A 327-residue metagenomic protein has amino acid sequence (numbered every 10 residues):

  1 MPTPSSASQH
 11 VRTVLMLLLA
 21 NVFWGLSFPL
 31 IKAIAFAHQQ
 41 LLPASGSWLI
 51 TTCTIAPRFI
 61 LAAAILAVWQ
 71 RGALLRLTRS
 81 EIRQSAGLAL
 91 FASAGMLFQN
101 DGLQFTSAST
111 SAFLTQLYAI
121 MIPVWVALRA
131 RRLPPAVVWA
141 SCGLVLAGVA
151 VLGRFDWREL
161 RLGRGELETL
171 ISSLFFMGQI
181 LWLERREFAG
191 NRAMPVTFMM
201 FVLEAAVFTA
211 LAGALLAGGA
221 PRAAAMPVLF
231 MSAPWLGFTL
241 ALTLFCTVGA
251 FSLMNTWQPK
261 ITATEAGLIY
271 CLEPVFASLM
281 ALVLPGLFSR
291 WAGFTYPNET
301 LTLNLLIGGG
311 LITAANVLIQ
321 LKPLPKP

Functional and structural regions predicted by a protein language model:
M1-C53, L90, A94, F98 (+4 more regions): Glycine-/small-residue-enriched transmembrane alpha-helix faces in small-molecule transporters and effluxers
P2-P4, I55, F59, R154 (+3 more regions): C-terminal-most transmembrane helix of multi-pass membrane proteins
V11-M16, S45-V68, A140-A147, R164-I171 (+3 more regions): Hydrophobic alpha-helical transmembrane segments of multi-pass integral membrane proteins, especially transporters
V22-G25, P29, I60, A89 (+10 more regions): Hydrophobic/small/kink-forming positions within alpha-helical transmembrane segments of polytopic membrane proteins
K32-S45, Q104, G153-G163, L216-A233 (+1 more regions): Membrane-interface helix termini and inter-helical loops of multi-pass transporters
C53-A56, I60, F98-A136, I171-S173 (+1 more regions): Specific alpha-helical transmembrane segments that line the substrate/conduction pathway and gating interfaces
R71-S111, V151, T243-I261: Specific transmembrane alpha-helical segments of multi-pass solute transporters/efflux pumps, especially DMT/EamA
T115, L128-V151, L162-E166, G286-A314: Loop-to-transmembrane alpha-helix entry segments
